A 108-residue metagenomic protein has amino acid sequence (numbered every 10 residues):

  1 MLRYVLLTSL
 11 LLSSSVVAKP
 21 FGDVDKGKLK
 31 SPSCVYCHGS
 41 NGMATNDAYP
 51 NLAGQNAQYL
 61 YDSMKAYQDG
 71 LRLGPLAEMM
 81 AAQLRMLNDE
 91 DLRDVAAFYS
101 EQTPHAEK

Functional and structural regions predicted by a protein language model:
Y4-S13: Sec-dependent N-terminal signal peptides
S13-S31, A48, A106-K108: Electrostatic cytochrome c docking/interface patches
D25-V35, A53-D62: Sequence context surrounding c-type heme c attachment/ligation sites in exported
P32-S40, V95: The canonical Cys-X-X-Cys-His
T45-A53, Q68-K108: Axial heme c-ligation environment in periplasmic c-type cytochrome domains
